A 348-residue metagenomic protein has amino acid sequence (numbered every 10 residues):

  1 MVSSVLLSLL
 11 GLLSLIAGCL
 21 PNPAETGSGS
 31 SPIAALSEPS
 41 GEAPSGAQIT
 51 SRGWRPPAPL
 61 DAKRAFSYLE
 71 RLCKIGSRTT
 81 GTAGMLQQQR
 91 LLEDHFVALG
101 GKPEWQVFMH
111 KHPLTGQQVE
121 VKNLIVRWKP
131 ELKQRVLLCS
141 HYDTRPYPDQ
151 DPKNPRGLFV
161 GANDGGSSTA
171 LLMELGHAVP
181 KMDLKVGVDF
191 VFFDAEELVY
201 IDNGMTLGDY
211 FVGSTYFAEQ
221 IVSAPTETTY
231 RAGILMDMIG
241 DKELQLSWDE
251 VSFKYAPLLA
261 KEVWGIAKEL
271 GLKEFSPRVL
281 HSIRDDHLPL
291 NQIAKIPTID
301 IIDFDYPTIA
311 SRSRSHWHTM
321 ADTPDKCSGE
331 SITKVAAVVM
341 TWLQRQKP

Functional and structural regions predicted by a protein language model:
L15-G18: C-terminal motif of bacterial Sec signal peptides marking the signal peptidase cleavage site
L20-N22: Bacterial signal peptide processing site
S31-E70, K74: N-terminal low-complexity, Pro/Thr/Ser-rich intrinsically disordered segments that act as propeptides or flexible
G53-P59, K74-G84, H110-T115, N154-G166 (+5 more regions): Second-shell loop/turn segments in exported
R64-R71, Q87, L91-A98, P103 (+10 more regions): Extracytoplasmic/secreted proteins, especially bacterial periplasmic and envelope-associated proteins
S67-E131: A non-catalytic alpha/beta surface segment that caps or lines the substrate-entry region of metallo-dependent hydrolase
K111, A232, I239-P348: Active-site-adjacent substrate-binding region of metalloamidase/peptidase-like peptide-processing proteins
R156-L258, S282: Acidic/histidine-rich catalytic neighborhood of metal-dependent amide-processing enzymes
